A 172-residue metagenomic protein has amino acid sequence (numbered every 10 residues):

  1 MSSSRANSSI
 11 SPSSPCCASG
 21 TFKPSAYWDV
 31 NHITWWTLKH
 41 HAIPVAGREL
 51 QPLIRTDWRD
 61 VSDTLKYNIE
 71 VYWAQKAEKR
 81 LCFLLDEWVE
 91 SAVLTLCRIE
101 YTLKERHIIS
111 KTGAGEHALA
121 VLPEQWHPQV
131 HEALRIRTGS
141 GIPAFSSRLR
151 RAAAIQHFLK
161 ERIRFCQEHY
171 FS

Functional and structural regions predicted by a protein language model:
M1-D86, V93: Conserved NTP/Mg2+-binding pocket subregion across the NTase superfamily
N7-I10, I33, I43, I54 (+7 more regions): Weak global preference for isoleucine
Y27, W58, L81, L85 (+4 more regions): Generic alpha-helical structural element
V71-A133: Extended, basic/helix-rich recognition subdomains
H107-S172: Structured mid-to-C-terminal alpha-helical surface segments
